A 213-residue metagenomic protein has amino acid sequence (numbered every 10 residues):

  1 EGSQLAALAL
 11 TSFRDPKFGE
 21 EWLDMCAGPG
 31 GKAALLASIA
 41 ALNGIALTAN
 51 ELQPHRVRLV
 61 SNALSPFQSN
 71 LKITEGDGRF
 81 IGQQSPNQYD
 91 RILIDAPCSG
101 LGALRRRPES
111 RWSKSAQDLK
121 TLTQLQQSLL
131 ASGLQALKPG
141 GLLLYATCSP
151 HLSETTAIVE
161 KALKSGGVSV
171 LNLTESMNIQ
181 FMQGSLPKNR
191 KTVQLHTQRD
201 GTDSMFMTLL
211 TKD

Functional and structural regions predicted by a protein language model:
E1-D213: S-adenosylmethionine
